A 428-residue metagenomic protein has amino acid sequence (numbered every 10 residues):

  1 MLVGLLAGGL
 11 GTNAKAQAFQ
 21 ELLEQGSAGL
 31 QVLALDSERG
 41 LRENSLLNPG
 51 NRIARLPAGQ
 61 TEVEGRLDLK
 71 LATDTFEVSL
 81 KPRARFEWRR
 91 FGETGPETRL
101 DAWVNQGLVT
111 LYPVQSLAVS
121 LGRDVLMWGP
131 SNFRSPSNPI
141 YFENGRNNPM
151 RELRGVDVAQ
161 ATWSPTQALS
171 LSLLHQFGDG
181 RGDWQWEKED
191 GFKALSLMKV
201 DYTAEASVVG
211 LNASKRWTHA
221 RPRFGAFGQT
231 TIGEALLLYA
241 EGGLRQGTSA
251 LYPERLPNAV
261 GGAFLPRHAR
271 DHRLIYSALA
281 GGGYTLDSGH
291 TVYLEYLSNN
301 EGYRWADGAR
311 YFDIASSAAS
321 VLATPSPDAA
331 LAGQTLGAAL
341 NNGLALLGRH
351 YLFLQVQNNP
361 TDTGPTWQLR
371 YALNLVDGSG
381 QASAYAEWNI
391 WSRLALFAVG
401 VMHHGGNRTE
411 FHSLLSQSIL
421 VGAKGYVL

Functional and structural regions predicted by a protein language model:
A14-V119, A386, V399, L414-G422: Beta-barrel outer-membrane channel/assembly domains of diderm bacteria
E24-L30, L80-P82, L121, A161 (+11 more regions): Membrane-embedded beta-strand positions of outer-membrane beta-barrel proteins
L30-E38, L71-T75, A84-R90, R123-M127 (+9 more regions): Transmembrane beta-strands of outer-membrane beta-barrel pores
P57-V63, L100-N105, L153-D157, F192-S196 (+8 more regions): Residues that define the transmembrane beta-barrel architecture of outer-membrane proteins
V63, L69-Q176, G405: Outer membrane beta-barrel
D74-L80, S116-V119, A168-L171, A204-L211 (+4 more regions): Repeated loop/turn-to-beta-strand initiation elements of outer-membrane beta-barrel proteins
G225, L237-Q357, L369-R370, E410-H412: Extracellular/periplasmic loop regions
L352-V356, W388, S413-L428: Outer-membrane beta-barrel "beta-signal"
